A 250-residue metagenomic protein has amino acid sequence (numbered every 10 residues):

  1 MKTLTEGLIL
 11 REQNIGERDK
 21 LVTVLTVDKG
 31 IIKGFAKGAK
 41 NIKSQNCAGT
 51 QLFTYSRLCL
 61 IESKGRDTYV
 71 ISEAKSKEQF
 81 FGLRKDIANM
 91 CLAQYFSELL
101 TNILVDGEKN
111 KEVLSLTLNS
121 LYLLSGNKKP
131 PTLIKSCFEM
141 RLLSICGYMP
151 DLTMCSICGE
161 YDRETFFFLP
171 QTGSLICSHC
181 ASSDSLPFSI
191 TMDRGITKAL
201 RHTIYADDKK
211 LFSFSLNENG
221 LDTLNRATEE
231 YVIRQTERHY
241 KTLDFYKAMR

Functional and structural regions predicted by a protein language model:
M1-K20, L25-R250: Non-catalytic alpha-helical scaffolds and adjoining flexible linkers that form interface surfaces for assembly
